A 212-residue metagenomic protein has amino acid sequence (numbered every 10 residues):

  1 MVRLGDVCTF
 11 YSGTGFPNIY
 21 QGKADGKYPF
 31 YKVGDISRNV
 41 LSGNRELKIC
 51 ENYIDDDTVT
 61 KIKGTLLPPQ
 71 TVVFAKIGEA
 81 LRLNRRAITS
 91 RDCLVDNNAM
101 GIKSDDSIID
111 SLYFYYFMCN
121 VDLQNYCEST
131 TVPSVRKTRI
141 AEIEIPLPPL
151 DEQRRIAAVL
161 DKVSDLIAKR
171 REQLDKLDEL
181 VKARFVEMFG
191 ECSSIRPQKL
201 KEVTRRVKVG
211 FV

Functional and structural regions predicted by a protein language model:
M1-Y20, E142-A158, K169-F211: Non-catalytic DNA-recognition/assembly elements of restriction-modification systems
G5-K23, D35-P69, K201-V212: Sequence-specific dsDNA recognition surfaces
F16-I19, R85-I88, E128-T131: Short beta-alpha junctions and helix-cap segments that line functional grooves
K32-V33, C50-C119: A short beta-sheet element
D92-M100, L112-F114, T130-D151: A short glycine-rich beta-alpha junction/loop motif
V121-N125, V207: A short secondary-structure junction motif
D161-S164: A specific heptad-register position in long alpha-helical coiled-coils used by two-component signaling proteins
